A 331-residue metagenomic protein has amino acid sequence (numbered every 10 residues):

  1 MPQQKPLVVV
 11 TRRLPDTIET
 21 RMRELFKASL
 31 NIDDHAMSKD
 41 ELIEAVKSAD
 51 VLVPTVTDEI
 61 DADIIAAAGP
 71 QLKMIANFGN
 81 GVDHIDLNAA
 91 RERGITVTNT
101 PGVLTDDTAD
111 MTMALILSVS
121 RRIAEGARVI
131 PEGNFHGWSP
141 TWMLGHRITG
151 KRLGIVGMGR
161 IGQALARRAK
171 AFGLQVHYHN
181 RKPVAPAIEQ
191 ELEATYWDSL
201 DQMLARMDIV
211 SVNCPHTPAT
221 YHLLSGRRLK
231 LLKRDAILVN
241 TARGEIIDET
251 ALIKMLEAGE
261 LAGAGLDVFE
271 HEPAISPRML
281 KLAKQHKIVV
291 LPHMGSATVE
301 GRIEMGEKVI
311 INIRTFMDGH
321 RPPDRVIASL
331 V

Functional and structural regions predicted by a protein language model:
M1-V51, G173, H177, M317: N-terminal glycine-/charge-rich "phosphate-binding" loop or analogous flexible N-terminal tail
P2-K5, N99-D110, G126, W138-L144 (+1 more regions): C-terminal helix-to-coil terminal segments
T11, G154-V156: Conserved N-terminal Rossmann-fold NAD(P)-binding element of oxidoreductases
T11, T55, F78, N213-P215 (+1 more regions): Short, well-ordered coil/turn residues at beta-beta hairpins and beta-strand->alpha-helix junctions within
A49-P131, G145: Phosphate/diphosphate ligand-binding glycine-rich loop within oxidoreductases
I60-I64, R181-L280: Rossmann-like adenosine-cofactor binding region
P101-R152, A164-R167, A171, Y178-R181 (+2 more regions): Phosphate-binding beta-alpha-beta segment of Rossmann-like dinucleotide-binding domains, i.e., the NAD(P)
I161: Hydrophobic/small residue at the entry helix of a nucleotide-binding pocket
